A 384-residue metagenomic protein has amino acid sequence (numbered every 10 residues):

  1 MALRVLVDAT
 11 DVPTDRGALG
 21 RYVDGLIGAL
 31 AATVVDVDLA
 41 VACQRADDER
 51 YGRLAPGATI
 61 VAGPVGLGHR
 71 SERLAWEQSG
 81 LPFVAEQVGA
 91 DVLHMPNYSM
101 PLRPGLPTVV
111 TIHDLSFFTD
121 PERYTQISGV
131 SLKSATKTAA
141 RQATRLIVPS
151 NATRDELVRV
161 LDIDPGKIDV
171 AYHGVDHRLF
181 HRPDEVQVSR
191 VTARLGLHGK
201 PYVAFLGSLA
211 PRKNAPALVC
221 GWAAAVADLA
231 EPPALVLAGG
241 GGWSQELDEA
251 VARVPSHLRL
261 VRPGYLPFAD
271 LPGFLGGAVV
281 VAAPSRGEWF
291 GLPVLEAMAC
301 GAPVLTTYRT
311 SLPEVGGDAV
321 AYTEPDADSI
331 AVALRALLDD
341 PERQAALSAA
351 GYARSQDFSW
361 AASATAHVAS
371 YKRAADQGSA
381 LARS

Functional and structural regions predicted by a protein language model:
M1-S384: Carbohydrate transferase catalytic cores enriched for Leloir-type hexosyltransferases
